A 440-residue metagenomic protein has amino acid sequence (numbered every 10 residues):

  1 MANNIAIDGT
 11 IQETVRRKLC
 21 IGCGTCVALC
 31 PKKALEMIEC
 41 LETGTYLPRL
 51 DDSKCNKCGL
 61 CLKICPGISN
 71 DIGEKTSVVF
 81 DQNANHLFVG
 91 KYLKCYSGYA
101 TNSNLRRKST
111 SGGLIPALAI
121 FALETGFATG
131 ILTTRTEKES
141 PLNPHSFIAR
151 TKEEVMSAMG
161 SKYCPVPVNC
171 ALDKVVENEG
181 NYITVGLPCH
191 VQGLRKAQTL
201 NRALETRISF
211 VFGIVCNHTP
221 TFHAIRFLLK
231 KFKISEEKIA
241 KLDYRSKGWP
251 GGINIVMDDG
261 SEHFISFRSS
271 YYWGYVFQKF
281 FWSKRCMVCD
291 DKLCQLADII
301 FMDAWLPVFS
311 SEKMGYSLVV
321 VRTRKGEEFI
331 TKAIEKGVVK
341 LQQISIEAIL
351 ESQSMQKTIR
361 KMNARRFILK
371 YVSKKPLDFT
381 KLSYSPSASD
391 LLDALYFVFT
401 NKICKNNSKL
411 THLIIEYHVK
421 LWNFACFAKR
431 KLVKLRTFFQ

Functional and structural regions predicted by a protein language model:
A2-I7, T25-T43, L47-R49, G59-F80 (+1 more regions): Iron-sulfur cluster-binding cysteine motifs and their immediate structural context in ferredoxin-like electron-transfer
Q12-K33, R49-I68, S109-L114, C189 (+1 more regions): Cysteine-centered iron-sulfur cluster-binding motifs in ferredoxin-type domains/subunits of redox enzymes
L60, I68-I115, A119, L392-F399 (+4 more regions): Electropositive, gly/pro-rich neighborhoods at or near active sites that engage anionic ligands
T110-L114, K138, T184-L194, H218-P220: Gly/Ser/Thr-rich loops at beta-strand to alpha-helix junctions that form or flank small-molecule/cofactor-binding
A128-T129, E237-Q440: Long, compositionally biased charged/polar accessory segments in the mid-to-C-terminal portions of proteins
N143-P167: Glycine-rich phosphate-binding "P-loop"
T199-G213: A short alpha->loop->secondary-structure connector
V215-F227: Short, conserved secondary-structure transition motifs
